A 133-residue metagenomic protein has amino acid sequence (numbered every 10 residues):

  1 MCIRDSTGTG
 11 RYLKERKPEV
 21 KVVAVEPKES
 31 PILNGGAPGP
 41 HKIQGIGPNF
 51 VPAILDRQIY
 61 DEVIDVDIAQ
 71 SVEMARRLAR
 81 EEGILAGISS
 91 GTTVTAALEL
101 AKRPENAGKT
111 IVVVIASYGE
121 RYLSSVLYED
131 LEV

Functional and structural regions predicted by a protein language model:
M1-D5: Conserved small/polar residues in nucleotide/adenosyl-binding loops
S6-R16: Short Gly/Thr/Asp-enriched flexible loops that form oxyanion-binding sites at enzyme active sites
T7-T9, Q44-I46, E82, A86 (+3 more regions): Short glycine-rich loop/turn motifs that provide flexible caps or phosphate-binding loops at active sites
T9, A75, T93-A101: Buried hydrophobic packing segments
E15-I88, V126-V133: Active-site/ligand-binding loops adjacent to catalytic centers
K28, T92, V114: Residue-level "edge-of-site" marker
L98-V133: Phosphate-binding loop/pocket of nucleotide- and phosphate-handling active sites
